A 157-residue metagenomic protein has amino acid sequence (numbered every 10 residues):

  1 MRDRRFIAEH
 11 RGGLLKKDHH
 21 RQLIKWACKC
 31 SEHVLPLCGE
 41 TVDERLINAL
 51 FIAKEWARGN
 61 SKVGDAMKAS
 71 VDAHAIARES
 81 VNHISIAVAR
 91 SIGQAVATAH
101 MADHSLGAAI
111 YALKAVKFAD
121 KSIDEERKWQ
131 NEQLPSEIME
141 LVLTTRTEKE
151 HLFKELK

Functional and structural regions predicted by a protein language model:
M1-N131, I138: Structured binding/interaction patches within domain cores
P135-S136, E140-K157: Acidic, carboxylate-rich catalytic segments that either coordinate divalent cations
